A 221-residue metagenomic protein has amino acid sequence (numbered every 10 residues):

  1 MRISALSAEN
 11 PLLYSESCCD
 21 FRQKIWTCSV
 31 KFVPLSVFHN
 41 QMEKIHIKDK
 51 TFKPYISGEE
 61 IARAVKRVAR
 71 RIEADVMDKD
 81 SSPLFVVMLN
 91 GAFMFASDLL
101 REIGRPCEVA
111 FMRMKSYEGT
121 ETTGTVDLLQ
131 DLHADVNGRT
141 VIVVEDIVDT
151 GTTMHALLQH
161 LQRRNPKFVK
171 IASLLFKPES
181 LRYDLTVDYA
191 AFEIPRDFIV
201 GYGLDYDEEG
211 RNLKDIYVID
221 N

Functional and structural regions predicted by a protein language model:
M1, C18, T27, P34-N221: PRPP-associated nucleotide enzymes
I3, N10, F21-I25, K31: Polybasic, lysine-rich low-complexity intrinsically disordered segments
L6, L12-L13, L35: Leucine-biased recognition of intrinsically disordered, low-complexity hydrophobic segments
L13-C19: Juxtamembrane/membrane-water interface recognition
